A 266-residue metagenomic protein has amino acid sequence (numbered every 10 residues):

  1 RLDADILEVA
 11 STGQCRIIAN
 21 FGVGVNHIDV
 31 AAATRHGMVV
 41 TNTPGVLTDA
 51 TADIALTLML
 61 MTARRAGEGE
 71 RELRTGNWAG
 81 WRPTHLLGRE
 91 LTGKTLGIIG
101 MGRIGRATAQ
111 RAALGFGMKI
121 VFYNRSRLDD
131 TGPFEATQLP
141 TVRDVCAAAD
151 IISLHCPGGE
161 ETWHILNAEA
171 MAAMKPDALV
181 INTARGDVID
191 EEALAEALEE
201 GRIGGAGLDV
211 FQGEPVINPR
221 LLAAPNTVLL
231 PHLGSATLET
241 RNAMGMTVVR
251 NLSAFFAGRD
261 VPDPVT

Functional and structural regions predicted by a protein language model:
R1-T41, A147, N167-E169: An N-terminal-biased, well-structured beta-alpha scaffold segment characteristic of Rossmann-like dinucleotide-binding
L2-D5, V121, R125-R220: Rossmann-like adenosine-cofactor binding region
A10-R16, H36-M38, G117-M118, P176-A178 (+1 more regions): A short helix->loop->beta-strand "cap" motif at the edges of active sites that frequently abuts
C15, T92-T95, A168, D177: Phosphate-coordination loops involved in phosphoryl transfer and adenosine-cofactor binding
T34, T41-D53, L87, E214-T266: C-terminal helix-to-coil terminal segments
H36, P44-T95, A107-R111, G115: Phosphate-binding beta-alpha-beta segment of Rossmann-like dinucleotide-binding domains, i.e., the NAD(P)
M101-G102: Glycine-rich Rossmann-fold phosphate-binding loop(s) that bind the pyrophosphate of adenine dinucleotide cofactors
